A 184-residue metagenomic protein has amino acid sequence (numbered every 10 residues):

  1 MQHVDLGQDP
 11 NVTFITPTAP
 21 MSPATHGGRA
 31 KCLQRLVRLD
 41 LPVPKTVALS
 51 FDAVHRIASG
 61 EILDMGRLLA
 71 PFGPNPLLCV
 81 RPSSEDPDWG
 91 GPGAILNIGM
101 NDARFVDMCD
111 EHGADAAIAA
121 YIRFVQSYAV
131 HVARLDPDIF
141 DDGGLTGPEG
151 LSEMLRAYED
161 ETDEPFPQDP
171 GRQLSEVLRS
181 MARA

Functional and structural regions predicted by a protein language model:
M1-A184: Nucleotide/phosphate-binding sheet-loop regions of phosphoryl- and nucleotidyl-transfer enzymes
